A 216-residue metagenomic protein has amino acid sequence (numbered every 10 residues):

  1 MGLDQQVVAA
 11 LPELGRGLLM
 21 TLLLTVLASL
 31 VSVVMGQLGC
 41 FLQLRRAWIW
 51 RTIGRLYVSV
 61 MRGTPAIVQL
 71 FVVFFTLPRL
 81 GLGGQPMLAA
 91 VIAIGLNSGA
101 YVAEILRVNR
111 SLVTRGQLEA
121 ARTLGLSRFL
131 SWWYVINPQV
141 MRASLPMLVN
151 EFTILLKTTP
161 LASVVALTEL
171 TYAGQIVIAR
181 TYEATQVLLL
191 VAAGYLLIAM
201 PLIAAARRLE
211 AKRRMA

Functional and structural regions predicted by a protein language model:
M1-A216: Transmembrane alpha-helices and adjacent helix-loop boundaries
